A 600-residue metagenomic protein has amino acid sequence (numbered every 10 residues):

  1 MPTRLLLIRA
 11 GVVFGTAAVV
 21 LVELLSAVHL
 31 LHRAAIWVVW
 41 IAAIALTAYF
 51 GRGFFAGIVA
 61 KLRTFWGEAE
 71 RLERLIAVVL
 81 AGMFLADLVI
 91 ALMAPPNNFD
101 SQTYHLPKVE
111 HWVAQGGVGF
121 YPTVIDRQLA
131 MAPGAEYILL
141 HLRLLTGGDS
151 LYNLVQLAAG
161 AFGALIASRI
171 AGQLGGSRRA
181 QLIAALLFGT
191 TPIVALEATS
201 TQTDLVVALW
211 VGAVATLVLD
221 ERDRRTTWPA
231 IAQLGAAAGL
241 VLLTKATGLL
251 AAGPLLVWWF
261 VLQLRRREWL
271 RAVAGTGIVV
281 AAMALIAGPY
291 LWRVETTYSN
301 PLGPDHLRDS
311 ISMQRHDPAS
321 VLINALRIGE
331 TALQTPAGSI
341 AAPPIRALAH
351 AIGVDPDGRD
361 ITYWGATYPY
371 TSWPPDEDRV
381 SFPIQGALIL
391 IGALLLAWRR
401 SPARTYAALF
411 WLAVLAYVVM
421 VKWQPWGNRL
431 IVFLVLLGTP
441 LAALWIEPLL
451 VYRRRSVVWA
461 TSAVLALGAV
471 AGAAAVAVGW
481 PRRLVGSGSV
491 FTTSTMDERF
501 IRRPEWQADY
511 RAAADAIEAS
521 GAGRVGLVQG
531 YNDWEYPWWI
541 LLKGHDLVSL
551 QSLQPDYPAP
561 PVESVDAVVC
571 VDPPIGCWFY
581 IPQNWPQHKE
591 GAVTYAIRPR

Functional and structural regions predicted by a protein language model:
M1-W66, W373-A387, V421: Membrane-embedded, hydrophobic transmembrane alpha-helices
I8-R9, S150-L151, A167-T190, S401-R404 (+1 more regions): Transmembrane-helix signature of polytopic, membrane-embedded enzymes that assemble or transfer cell-envelope glycans
I44-G53, L151-L174, A213: Transmembrane-helix motifs of polytopic, lipid-linked glycan transferases
R74-L80, T227-P229, Q233-A236, A252-W259 (+5 more regions): Signature aromatic-anchored transmembrane alpha helix within multi-pass, membrane-resident enzymes that catalyze glycan
V78-F84, L182-F188, A236-A238, P254-L255 (+3 more regions): Transmembrane alpha-helix segments characteristic of polytopic inner-membrane glycan-assembly/cell-envelope
A94, V261, A274-Y368: Membrane-lumen/periplasm interface segments of specific transmembrane helices in polyprenyl phosphate-linked
P96-D100, H105-P107, T461, L465-A516 (+1 more regions): Membrane-proximal, lumen/periplasm-facing interface regions of secretory-pathway glyco- and lipid-modifying enzymes
G148-V155, L196-E197, T335-A407: Membrane-interface anchor segments at the N-terminal boundary of transmembrane helices in multi-pass membrane enzymes
